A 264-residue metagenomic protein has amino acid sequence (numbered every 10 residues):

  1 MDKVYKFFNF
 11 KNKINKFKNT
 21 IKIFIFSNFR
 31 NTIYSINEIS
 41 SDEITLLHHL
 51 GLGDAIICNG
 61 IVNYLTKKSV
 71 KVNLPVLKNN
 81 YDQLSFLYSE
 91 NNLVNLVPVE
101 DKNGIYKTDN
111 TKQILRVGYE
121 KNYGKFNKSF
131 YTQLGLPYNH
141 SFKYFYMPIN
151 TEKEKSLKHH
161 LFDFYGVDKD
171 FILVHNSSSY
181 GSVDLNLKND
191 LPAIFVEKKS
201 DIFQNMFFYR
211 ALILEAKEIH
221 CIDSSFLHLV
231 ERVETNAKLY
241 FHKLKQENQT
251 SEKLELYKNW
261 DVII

Functional and structural regions predicted by a protein language model:
M1-I264: Catalytic machinery of carbohydrate-active enzymes, primarily nucleotide-sugar-dependent glycosyltransferases
